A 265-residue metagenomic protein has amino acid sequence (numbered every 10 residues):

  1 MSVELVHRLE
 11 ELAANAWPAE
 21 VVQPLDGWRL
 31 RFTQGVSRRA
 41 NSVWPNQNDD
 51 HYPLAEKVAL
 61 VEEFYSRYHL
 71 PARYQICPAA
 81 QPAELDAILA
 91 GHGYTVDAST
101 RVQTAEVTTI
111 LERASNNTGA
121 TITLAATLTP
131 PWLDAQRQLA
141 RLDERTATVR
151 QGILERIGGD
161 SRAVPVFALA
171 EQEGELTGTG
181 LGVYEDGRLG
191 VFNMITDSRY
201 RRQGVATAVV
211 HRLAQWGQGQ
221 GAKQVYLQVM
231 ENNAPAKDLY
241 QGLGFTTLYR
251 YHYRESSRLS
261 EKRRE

Functional and structural regions predicted by a protein language model:
M1-E10, T100, I110-I153, G190 (+1 more regions): Short amphipathic alpha-helix that is part of the acyltransferase structural core
M1-R67, Q81, G159: N-terminal charged segments
W44-H51, M194-R201, M230: A short, internal acetyl-CoA/4′-phosphopantetheine-binding micro-motif in the GNAT/acyltransferase core
L54-E62, F192-S198, R202-Q215, G219 (+1 more regions): Conserved acetyl-CoA-binding loop-helix of GNAT-fold acetyltransferases
L54-P130, R254-E255: Acyl-donor-binding surface of acyltransferase catalytic domains
Y68-P78, G217-Q228: Conserved GNAT acetyl-CoA-binding A-motif
I76-A83, L227-K237, R254-L259: Conserved beta-strand-loop-alpha-helix junction that forms the acyl-donor binding cleft
A147-D197: A conserved beta-strand-loop-helix scaffold within acyl/acetyltransferase catalytic domains
